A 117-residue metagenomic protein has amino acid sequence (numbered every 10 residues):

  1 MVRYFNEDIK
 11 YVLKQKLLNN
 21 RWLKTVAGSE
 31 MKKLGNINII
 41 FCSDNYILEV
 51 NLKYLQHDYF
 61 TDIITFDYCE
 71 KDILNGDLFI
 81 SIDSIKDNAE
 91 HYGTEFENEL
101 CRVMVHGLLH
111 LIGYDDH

Functional and structural regions predicted by a protein language model:
M1-C101, L109-H117: An acidic/histidine-cluster motif and surrounding catalytic segment that typifies divalent-metal-assisted enzyme active
